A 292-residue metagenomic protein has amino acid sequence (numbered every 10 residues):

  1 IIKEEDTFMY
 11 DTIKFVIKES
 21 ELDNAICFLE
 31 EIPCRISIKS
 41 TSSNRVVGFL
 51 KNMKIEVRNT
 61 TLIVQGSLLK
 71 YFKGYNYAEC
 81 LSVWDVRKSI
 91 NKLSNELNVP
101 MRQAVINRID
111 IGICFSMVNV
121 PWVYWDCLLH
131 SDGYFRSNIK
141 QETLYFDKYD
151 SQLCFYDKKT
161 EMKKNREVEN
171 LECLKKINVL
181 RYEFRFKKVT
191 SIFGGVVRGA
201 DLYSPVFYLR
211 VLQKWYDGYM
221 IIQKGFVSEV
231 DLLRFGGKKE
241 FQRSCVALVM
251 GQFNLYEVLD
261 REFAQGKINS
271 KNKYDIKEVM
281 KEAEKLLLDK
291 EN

Functional and structural regions predicted by a protein language model:
I1-Y256, L286-E291: Structured, helix-rich domain cores that form ligand/interaction pockets
R261, Q265-K273, K277: Helix-turn-helix DNA-binding segment
I276-E284: Alpha-helical oligomerization segments
